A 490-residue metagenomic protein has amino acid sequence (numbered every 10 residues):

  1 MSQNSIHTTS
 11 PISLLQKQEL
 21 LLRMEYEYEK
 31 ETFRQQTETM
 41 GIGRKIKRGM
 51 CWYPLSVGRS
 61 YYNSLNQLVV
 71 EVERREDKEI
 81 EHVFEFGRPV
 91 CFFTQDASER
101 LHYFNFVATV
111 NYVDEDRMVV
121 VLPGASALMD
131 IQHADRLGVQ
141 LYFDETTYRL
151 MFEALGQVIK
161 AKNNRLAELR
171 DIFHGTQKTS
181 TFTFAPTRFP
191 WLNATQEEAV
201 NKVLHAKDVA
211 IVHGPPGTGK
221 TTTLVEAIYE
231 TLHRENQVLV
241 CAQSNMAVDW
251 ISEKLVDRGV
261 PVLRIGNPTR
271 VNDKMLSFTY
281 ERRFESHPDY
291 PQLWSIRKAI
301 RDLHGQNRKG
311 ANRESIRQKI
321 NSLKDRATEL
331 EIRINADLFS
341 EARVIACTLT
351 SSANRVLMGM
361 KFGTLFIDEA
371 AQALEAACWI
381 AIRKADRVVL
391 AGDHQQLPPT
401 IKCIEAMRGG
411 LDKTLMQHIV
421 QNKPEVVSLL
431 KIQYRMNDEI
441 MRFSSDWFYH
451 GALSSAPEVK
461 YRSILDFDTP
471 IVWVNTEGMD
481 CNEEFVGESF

Functional and structural regions predicted by a protein language model:
M1-F86, M118: A helicase ATPase "motif cassette" and its flanking acidic/Ser/Thr-rich regulatory loops
S2-E19, D77-N201, D257, K274-D302: Pre-ATPase regulatory/linker segments immediately N-terminal to the P-loop/RecA-like helicase/translocase core
F182-A185, Y229, Q237, C241 (+4 more regions): Conserved P-loop NTPase motor core of helicases/translocases
R188-D208, T222-T223, C347, F490: N-terminal pre-P-loop "Q-motif" helix
T195, A206-V212, E235-Q237, R343: Pre-Walker A (Motif I) flank of P-loop NTPase domains
Q196-A199, V212, G219-T231, A247-I251 (+1 more regions): Extended, hydrophobic alpha-helical segments in both membrane/secreted and soluble proteins
P215-T218, T223, A227-V256, V262-G266 (+2 more regions): Conserved RecA-like ASCE P-loop NTPase motor core of nucleic-acid helicases/translocases
R234-N236, S244, A336, T350-F490: Conserved helicase motor core of SF1/SF2 NTP-dependent helicases
